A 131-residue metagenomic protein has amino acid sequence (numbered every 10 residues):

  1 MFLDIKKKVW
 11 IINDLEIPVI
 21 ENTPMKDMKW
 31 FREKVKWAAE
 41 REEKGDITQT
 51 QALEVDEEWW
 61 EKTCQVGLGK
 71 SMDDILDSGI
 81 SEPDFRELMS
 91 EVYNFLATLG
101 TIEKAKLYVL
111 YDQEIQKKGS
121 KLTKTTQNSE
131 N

Functional and structural regions predicted by a protein language model:
M1-W10: Short acidic, Pro/Gly- and aromatic-enriched capping/linker segments at domain boundaries
L15-N131: Short, surface-exposed, charged amphipathic helix/loop patches that serve as local interaction elements
